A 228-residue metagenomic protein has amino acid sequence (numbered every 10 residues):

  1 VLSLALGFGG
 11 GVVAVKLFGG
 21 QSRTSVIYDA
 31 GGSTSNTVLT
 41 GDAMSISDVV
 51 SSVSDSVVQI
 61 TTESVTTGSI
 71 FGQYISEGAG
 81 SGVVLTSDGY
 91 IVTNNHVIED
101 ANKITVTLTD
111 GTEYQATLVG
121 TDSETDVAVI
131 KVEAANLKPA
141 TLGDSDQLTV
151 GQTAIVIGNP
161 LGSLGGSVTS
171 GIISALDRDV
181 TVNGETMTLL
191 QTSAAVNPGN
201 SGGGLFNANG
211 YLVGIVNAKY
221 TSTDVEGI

Functional and structural regions predicted by a protein language model:
L2-I228: Serine-dependent protease modules
